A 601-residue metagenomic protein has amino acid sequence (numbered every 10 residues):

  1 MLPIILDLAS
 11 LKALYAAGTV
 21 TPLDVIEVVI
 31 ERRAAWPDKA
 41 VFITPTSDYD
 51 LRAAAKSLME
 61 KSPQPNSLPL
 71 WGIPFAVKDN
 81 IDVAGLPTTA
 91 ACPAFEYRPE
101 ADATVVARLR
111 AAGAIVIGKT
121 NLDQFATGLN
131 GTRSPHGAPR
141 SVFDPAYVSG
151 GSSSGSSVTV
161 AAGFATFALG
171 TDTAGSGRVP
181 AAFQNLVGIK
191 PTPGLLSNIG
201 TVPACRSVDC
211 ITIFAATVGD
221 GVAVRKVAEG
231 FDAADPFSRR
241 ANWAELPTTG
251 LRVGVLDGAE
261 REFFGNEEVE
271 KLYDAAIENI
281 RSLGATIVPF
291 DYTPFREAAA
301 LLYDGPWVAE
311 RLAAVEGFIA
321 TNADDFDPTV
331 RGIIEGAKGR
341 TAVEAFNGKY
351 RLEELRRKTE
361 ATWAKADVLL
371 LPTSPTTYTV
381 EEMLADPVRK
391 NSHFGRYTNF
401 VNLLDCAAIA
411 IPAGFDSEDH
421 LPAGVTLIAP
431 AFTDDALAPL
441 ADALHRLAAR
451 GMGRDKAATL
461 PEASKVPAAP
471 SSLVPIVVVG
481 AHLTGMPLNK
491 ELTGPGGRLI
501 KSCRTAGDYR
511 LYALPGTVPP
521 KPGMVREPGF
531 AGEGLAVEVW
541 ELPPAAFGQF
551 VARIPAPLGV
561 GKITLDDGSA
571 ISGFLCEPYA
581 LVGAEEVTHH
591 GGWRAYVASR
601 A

Functional and structural regions predicted by a protein language model:
L2-A174, E278-G284, A361, L492-T493: Gly/Ser-rich catalytic/binding loops embedded in alpha/beta enzyme cores
S10-A16, E31, N121, P247-T248 (+4 more regions): Serine-dependent amide/ester hydrolase catalytic core
T19-E27, K56, G265-D291, V315-T321 (+1 more regions): Acyltransferase
V29, G221, V253, I280 (+4 more regions): Residue-level signal for inorganic ion chemistry
P69-C92, G250-L256, P306-E360, K365 (+1 more regions): Short helix-loop capping/hinge segments that flank enzyme active sites or metal/cofactor-binding pockets
D102-A228, N402-F415, L421-T426: Short glycine/serine-rich loop segments
K190-A275, P294, P439-A468: A short helix-breaking turn/cap at a secondary-structure junction
D442-L447, M452-A601: Glycine-aromatic micro-motifs
